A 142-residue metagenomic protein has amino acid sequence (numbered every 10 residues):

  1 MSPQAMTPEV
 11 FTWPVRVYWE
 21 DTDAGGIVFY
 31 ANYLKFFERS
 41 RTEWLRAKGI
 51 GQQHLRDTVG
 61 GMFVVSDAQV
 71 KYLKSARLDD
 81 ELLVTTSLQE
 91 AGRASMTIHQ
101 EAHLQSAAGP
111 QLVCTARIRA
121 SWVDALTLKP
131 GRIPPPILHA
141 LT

Functional and structural regions predicted by a protein language model:
S2-V65, D124-T142: Hot-dog-fold acyl-thioester-processing enzymes
P3-Q4, W13, Y72, A76-L78 (+1 more regions): HotDog/MaoC-like acyl-thioester-processing domains
W44-T97, V113-T115: Hydrophobic beta-strand-centered segment that forms part of the acyl-chain substrate-binding groove
